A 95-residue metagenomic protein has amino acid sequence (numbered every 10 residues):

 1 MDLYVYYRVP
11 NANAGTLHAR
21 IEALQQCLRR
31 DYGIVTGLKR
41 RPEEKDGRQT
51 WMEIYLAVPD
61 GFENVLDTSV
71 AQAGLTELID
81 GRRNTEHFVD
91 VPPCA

Functional and structural regions predicted by a protein language model:
M1-D67, E86-A95: Short S/T/G/P-rich N-terminal loop/turn motif that feeds into the first structured element of a domain
Q25-R29, V70-I79: A common structural junction motif
L75-V89: Acidic/histidine-enriched active-site and ligand-binding environments that engage anionic O-linkages
